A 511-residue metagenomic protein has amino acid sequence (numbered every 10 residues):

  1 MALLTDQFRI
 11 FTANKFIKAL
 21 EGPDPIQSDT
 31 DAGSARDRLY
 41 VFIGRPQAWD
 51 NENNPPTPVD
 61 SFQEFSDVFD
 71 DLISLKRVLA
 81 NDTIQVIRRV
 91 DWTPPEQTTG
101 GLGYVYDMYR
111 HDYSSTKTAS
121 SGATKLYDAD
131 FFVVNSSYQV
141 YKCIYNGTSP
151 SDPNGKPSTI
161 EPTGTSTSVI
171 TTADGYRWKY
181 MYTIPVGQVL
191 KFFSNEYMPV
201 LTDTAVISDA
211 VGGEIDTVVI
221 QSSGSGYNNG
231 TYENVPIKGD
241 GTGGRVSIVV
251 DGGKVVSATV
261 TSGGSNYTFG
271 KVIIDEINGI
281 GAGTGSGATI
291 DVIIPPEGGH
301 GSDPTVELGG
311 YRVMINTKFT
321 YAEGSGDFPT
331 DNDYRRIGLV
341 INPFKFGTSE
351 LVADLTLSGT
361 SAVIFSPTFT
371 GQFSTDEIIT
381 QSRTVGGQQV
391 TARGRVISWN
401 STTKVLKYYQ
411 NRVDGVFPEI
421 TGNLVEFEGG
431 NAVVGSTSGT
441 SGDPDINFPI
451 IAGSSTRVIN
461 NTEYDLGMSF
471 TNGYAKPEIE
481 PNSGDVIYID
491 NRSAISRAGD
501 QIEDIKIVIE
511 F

Functional and structural regions predicted by a protein language model:
M1-V211, T289-I293, G299, P329 (+4 more regions): Tryptophan-rich substrate-binding surfaces of secreted polymer-degrading and adhesive proteins
T171-F511: Conserved, function-critical positions that sit in or immediately flank catalytic and ligand-binding motifs
